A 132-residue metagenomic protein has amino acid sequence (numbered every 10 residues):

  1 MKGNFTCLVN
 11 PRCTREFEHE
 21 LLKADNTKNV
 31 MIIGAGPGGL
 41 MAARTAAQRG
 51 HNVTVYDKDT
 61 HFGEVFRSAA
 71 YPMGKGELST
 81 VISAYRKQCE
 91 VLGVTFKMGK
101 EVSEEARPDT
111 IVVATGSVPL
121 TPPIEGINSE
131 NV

Functional and structural regions predicted by a protein language model:
M1-C13, H51-T54, K58-H61, R67 (+2 more regions): Iron-sulfur cluster-binding cysteine motifs and their immediate structural context in ferredoxin-like electron-transfer
M1-L8, G34-A35, G39, V112: Cysteine-centered iron-sulfur cluster-binding motifs in ferredoxin-type domains/subunits of redox enzymes
V9-A24, E90, T115-V132: Glycine-rich dinucleotide-binding loop and its adjacent helix/turn
N26-V30, G99, S129: Phosphate-coordination loops involved in phosphoryl transfer and adenosine-cofactor binding
T27, G50, G93, P108-D109: Short, well-ordered alpha-helix to beta-strand connector turns
I32-T95: Beta1-alpha1 glycine-rich phosphate/pyrophosphate-binding loop at the start of Rossmann-like nucleotide-binding domains
I33, Y56, R107-G116: Short hydrophobic core segments
K97-R107, V118-T121: A conserved short coil-to-beta-strand element within the FAD-binding core of flavoproteins
